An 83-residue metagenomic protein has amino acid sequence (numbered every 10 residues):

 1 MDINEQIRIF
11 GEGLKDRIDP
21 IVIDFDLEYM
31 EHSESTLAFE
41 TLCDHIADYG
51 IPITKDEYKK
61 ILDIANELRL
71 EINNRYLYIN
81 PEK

Functional and structural regions predicted by a protein language model:
M1-K83: C-terminal-biased regions
